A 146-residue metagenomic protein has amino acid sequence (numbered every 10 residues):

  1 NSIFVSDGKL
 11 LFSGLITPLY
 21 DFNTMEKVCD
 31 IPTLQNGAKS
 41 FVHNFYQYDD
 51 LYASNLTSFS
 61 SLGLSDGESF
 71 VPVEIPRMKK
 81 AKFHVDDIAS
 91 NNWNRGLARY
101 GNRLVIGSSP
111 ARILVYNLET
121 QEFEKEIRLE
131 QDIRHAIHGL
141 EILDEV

Functional and structural regions predicted by a protein language model:
N1-S6, Q35-D49, D86-Y100, D132-E145: Beta-rich, blade/repeat-based domains predominating in secreted/periplasmic proteins but also intracellular
N1-T33, F41-F45: Loop-centered beta-sheet repeat module
V5, L11-I16, A53-F59, I106-P110: Conserved beta-strand positions in repeat-built beta-propeller and related beta-rich domains
D7, G14-I16, T24, D49 (+3 more regions): Residue-level signal for tight coil/turn positions that link beta-strands
P18-T33, L62-F83, V115-K125: Surface-exposed loop/turn elements that mediate protein-protein interactions on large endomembrane-trafficking
F41-Y48, A53-S65, R77, W93: Redox- and metal-dependent alpha/beta enzyme cores, enriched for Fe-S-associated oxidoreductases and cofactor-handling
L64-S108: Intrinsically disordered, low-complexity segments enriched in Gly and acidic/Ser/Thr residues that form flexible
P110-L114, L118-E119, E124-V146: Blade-level signature of beta-propeller repeat domains, shared across WD40, Kelch, NHL, RCC1 and BNR/Asp-box propellers
